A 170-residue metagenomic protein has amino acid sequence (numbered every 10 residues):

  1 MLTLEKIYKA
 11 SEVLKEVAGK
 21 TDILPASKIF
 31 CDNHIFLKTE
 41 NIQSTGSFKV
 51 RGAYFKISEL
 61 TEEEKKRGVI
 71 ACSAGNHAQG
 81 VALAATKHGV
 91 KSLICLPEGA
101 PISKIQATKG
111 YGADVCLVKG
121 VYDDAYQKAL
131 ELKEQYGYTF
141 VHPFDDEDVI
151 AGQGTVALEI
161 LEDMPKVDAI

Functional and structural regions predicted by a protein language model:
M1-I170: PLP-dependent amino-acid enzyme catalytic core
